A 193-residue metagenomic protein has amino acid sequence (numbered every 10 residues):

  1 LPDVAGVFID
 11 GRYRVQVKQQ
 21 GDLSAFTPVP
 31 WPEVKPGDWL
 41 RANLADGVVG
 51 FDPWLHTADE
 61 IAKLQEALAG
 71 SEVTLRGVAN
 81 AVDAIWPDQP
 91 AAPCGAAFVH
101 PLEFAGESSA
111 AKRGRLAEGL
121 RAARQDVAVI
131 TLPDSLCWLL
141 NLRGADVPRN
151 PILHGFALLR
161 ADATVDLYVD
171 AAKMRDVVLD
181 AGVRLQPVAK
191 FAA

Functional and structural regions predicted by a protein language model:
L1-A193: A composition/biophysics-driven feature that prefers long, compositionally simple stretches
